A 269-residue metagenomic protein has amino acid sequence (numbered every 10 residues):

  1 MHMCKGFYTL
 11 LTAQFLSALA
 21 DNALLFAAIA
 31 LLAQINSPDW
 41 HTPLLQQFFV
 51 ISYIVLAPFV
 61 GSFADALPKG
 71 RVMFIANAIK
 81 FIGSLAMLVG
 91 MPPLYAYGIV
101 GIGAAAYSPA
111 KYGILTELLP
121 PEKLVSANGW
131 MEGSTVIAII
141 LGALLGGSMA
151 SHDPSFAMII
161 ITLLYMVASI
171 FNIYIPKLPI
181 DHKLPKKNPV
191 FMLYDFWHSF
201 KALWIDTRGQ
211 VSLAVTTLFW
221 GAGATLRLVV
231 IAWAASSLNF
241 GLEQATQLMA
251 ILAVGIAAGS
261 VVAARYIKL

Functional and structural regions predicted by a protein language model:
M1-F7, L178-A214: Juxtamembrane intracellular "pre-TM" segments in multi-pass secondary transporters
Y8-L25, Q46-F81, A96-S151, I173 (+5 more regions): Substrate-agnostic recognition of the 12-TM MFS/MFS-like secondary transporter fold
A27-N36, A86-G90, V136, I140-I161 (+3 more regions): Transmembrane alpha-helix termini and helix-breaking/packing motifs in multi-pass membrane transporters
S37-P38, P68-K69, P120, D153-P154 (+2 more regions): A helix-boundary/kink motif common to multi-pass secondary transporters, especially Major Facilitator Superfamily
S37-V50, S236-A253: Loop-to-transmembrane helix entry
T42, V72, A127, F156-I161 (+1 more regions): Alpha-helical transmembrane segments of multi-pass secondary-active solute transporters
A78-P92: C-terminal ends and interior cores of transmembrane alpha-helices in multi-pass membrane transporters/permeases
G113, E117, M158-N188: Helix-loop junctions on the cytosolic side of multi-pass membrane transporters, especially the intracellular loop
